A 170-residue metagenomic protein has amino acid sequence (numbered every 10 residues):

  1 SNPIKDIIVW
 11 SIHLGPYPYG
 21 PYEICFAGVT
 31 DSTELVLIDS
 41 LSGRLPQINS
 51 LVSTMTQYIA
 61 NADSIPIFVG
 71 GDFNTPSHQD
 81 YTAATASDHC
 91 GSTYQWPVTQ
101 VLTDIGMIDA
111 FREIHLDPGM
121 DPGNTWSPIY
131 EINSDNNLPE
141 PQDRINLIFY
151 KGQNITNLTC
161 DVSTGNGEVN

Functional and structural regions predicted by a protein language model:
S1-I24, L158-V169: Structured beta-strand-rich core segments of catalytic domains in phosphoester-bond hydrolases
L14, D72-F73: Active-site metal-binding loops of divalent metal-dependent hydrolases
G20-S42, A84: A solvent-exposed, charged loop/short amphipathic helix patch at secondary-structure junctions
L35-D63: A long, amphipathic alpha-helix that forms part of the scaffold/cap immediately adjacent to metal-dependent active
Q57-F68, N74-N170: Metal-dependent phosphoester-hydrolase catalytic domains
